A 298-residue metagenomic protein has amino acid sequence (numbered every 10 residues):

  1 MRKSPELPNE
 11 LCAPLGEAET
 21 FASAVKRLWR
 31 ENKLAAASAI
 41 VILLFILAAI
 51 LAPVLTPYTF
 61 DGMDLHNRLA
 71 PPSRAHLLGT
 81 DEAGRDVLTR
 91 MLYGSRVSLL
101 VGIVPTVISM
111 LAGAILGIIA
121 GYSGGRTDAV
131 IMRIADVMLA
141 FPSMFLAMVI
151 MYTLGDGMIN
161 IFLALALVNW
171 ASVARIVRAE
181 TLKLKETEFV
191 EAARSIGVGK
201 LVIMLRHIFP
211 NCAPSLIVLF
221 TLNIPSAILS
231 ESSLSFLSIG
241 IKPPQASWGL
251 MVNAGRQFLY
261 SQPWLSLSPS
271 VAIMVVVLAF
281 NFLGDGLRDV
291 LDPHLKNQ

Functional and structural regions predicted by a protein language model:
M1-A114, I118-I119, G125-R126, M144 (+4 more regions): Gly/Trp-centered helix-boundary motif
A52-F60, G121-G125, I150-D156, V168 (+4 more regions): Short helix-capping/hinge motifs at transmembrane helix termini and TM-loop junctions
L77, V87, L111-Y122, T127-L184 (+1 more regions): Generic hydrophobic transmembrane alpha-helix motif, especially the helices
R85-L100, V104, G124-M132, L182-E186 (+1 more regions): Amphipathic cytosolic juxtamembrane alpha-helices at the membrane-cytosol interface of multi-pass membrane transporters
R96, M138, P142, M151 (+10 more regions): Residue-level hotspots within pore-lining transmembrane alpha-helices of multi-pass secondary transporters
L116-A120, I150, V177, V190 (+3 more regions): Hydrophobic alpha-helical interface/terminus motif in multipass membrane transporters
G124-G125, L139-S143, D156, E186 (+5 more regions): Short, conserved catalytic or interaction motifs in soluble domains
